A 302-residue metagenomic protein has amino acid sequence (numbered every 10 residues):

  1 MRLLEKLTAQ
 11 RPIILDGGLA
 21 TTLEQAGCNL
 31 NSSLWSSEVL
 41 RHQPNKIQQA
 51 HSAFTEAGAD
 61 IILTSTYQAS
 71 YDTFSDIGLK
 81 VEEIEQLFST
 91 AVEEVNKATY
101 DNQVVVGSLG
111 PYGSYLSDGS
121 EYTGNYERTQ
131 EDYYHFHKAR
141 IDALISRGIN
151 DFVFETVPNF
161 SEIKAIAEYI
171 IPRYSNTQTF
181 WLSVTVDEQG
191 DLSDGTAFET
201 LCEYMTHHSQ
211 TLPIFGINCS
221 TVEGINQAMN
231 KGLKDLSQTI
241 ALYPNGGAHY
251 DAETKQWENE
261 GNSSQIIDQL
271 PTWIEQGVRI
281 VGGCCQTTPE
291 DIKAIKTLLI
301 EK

Functional and structural regions predicted by a protein language model:
M1-K302: Domain-level signal for soluble alpha/beta catalytic cores
